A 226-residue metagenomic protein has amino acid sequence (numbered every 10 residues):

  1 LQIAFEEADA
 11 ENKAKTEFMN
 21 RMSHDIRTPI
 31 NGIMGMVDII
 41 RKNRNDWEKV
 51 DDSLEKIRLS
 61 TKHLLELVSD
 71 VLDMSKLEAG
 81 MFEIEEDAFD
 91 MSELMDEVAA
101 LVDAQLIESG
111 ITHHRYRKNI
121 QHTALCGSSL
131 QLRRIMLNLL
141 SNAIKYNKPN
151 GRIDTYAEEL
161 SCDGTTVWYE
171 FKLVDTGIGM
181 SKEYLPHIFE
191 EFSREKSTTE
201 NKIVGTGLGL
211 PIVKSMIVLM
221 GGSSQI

Functional and structural regions predicted by a protein language model:
L1-K42, K62, S69: Primarily the dimerization/phosphotransfer
S75-E86: Helix-loop junction within the histidine kinase core
E85-A100, T112, R133, D154: A conserved beta-strand-to-alpha-helix junction within the catalytic ATP-binding
A143-I144: Short helix-loop "hinge" at the ATP-lid/N-box region of the Bergerat-fold HATPase_c
M180-F192: Short conserved segment of the HATPase_c
V204, G209, V213: Short alpha-helical Gxxx[C/S/T] motif in the catalytic ATP-binding
G221-I226: Glycine-rich ATP-binding loops of the HATPase_c
